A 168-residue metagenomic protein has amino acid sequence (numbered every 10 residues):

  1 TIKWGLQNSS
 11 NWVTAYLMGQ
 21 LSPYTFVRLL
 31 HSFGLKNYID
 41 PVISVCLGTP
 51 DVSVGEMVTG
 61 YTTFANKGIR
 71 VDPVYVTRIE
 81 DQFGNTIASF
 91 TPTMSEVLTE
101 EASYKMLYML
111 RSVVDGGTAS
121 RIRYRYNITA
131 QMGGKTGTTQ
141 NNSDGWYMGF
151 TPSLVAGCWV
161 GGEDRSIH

Functional and structural regions predicted by a protein language model:
T1-N66, M109-V114: Active-site-adjacent helix/loop patches that line small-molecule binding or acyl-intermediate pockets
W4-N8, S53-T59, T63-H168: A penicillin-recognizing enzyme superfamily signal
